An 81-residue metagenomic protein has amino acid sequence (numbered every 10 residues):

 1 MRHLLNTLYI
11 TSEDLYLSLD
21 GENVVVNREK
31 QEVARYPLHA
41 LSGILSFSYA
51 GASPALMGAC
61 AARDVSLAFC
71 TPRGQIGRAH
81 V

Functional and structural regions predicted by a protein language model:
M1-H80: N-terminal intrinsically disordered, cationic/polar leader segments that include organellar targeting peptides
